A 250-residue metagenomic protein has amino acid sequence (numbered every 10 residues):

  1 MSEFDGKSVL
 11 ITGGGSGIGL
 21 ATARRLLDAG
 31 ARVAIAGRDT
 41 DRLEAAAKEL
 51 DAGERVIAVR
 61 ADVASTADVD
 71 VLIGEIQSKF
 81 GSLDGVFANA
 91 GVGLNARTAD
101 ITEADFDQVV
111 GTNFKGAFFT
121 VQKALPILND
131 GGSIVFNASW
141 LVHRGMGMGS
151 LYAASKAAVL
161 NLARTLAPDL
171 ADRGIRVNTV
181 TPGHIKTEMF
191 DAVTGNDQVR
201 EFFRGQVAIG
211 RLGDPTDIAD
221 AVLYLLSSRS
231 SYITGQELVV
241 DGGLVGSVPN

Functional and structural regions predicted by a protein language model:
G15-G17: Conserved glycine-rich cofactor-binding loop
F87, A171, R176, I233-G235: Short, small/polar-rich loop/turn modules that mediate ligand/substrate recognition or access, typified
R97-T98, T102-V110, V199, F203: Substrate-binding pocket helix/loop in short-chain dehydrogenase/reductase
V121, S155, A163: Active-site helix of classical SDR
P126, P168-D172, S231: Alpha-helical segment proximal to the catalytic Tyr-Lys
S139: Residue(s) in the substrate-gating loop at a strand-loop-helix junction that position the organic substrate next
R144, L223, T234-N250: Short C-terminal tail/terminal secondary-structure segment of NAD(P)H-dependent dehydrogenase/reductase domains
